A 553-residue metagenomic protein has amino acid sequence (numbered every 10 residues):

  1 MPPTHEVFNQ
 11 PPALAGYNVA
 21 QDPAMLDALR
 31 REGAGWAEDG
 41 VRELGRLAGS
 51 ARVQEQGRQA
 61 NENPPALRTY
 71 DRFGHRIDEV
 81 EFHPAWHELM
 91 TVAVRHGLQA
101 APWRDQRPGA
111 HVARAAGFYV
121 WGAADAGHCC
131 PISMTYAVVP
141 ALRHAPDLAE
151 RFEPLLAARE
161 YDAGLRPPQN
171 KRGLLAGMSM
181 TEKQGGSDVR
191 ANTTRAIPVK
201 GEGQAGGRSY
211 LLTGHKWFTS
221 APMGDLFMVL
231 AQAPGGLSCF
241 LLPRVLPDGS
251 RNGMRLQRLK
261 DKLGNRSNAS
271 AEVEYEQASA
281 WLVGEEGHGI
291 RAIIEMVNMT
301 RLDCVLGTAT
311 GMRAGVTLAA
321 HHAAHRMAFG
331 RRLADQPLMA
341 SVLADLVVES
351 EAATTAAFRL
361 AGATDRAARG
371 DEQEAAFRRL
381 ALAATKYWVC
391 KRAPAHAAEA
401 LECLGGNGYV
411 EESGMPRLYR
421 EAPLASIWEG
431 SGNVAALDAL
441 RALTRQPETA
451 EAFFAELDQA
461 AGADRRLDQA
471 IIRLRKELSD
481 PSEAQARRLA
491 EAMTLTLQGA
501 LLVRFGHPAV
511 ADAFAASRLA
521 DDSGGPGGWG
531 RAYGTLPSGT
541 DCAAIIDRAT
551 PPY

Functional and structural regions predicted by a protein language model:
M1-R107, A126, I546, P552-Y553: Extended, charge-enriched "interface" segments that sit outside catalytic cores
H75-P167, S220-A221, E421, W428 (+1 more regions): Internal helix-loop-helix
G207-G253: A short core secondary-structure module
D248, E272-T300, T317-A334, A470-E483: A glycine-rich, basic-preceded beta-loop-alpha segment at the flavin cofactor/substrate interface of flavin-utilizing
S250-E276: Flexible, small-/acidic-enriched active-site or ligand-binding loops
E351-K386, E402, R475-A486, A490: C-terminal helix-coil-helix/basic helical segment that borders enzyme active sites and/or dimer interfaces and provides
L418, A422-A461, A490-Q498, F505-G506: C-terminal catalytic subdomain
F454-Y553: C-terminal amphipathic alpha-helical interaction region
